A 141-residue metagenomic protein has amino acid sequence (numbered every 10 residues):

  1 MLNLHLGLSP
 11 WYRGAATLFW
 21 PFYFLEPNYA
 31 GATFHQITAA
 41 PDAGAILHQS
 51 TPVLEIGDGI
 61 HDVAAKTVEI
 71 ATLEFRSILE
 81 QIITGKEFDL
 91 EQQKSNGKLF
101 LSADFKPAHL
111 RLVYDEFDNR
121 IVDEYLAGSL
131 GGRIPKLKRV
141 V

Functional and structural regions predicted by a protein language model:
M1-R111: Donor/substrate-binding cores of folate-linked one-carbon enzymes
K94-V141: Internal anion-binding site segments
